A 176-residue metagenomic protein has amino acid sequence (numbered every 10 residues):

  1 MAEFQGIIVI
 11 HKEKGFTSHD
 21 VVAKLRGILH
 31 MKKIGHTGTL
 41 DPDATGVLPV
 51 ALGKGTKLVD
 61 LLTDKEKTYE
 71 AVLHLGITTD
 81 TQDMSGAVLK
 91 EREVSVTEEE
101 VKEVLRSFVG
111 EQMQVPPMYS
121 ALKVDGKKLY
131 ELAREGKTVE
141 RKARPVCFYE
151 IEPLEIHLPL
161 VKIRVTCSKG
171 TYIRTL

Functional and structural regions predicted by a protein language model:
M1-T175: Catalytic/RNA-binding core of pseudouridine synthases
